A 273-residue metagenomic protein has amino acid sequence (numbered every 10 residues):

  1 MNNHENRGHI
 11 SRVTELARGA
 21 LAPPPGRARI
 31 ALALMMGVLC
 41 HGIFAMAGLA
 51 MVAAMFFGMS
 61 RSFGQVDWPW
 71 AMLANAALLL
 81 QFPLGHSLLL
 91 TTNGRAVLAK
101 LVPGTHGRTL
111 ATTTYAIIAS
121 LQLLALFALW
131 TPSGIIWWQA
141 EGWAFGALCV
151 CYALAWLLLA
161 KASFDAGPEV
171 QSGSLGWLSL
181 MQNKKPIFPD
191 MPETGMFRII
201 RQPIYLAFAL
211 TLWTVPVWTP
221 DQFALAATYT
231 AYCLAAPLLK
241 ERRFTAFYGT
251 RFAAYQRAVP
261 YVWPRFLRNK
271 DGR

Functional and structural regions predicted by a protein language model:
M1-R29: Short, Lys/Arg-rich, polar N-terminal cytosolic tail immediately upstream of the first transmembrane signal-anchor
L34-F57: The first (N-terminal) embedded transmembrane alpha-helix
F44-M51, A76-L84, T113-F127, A153: Hydrophobic alpha-helical transmembrane segments of multi-pass integral membrane proteins
M46, A50-A53, P69, A77-L78 (+3 more regions): Hydrophobic transmembrane alpha-helices
F57-V66, V97-L101, W130-E141: Membrane-interface helix termini and inter-helical loops of multi-pass transporters
F63-W70, V97-I118, K185-P186: Juxtamembrane helix-capping/reentrant segments at transmembrane boundaries
D67-Q81, A144-K161: Alpha-helical transmembrane segments
L88-V97, W130-W138, S163-S179, K240: Juxtamembrane/interfacial segments flanking transmembrane helices
